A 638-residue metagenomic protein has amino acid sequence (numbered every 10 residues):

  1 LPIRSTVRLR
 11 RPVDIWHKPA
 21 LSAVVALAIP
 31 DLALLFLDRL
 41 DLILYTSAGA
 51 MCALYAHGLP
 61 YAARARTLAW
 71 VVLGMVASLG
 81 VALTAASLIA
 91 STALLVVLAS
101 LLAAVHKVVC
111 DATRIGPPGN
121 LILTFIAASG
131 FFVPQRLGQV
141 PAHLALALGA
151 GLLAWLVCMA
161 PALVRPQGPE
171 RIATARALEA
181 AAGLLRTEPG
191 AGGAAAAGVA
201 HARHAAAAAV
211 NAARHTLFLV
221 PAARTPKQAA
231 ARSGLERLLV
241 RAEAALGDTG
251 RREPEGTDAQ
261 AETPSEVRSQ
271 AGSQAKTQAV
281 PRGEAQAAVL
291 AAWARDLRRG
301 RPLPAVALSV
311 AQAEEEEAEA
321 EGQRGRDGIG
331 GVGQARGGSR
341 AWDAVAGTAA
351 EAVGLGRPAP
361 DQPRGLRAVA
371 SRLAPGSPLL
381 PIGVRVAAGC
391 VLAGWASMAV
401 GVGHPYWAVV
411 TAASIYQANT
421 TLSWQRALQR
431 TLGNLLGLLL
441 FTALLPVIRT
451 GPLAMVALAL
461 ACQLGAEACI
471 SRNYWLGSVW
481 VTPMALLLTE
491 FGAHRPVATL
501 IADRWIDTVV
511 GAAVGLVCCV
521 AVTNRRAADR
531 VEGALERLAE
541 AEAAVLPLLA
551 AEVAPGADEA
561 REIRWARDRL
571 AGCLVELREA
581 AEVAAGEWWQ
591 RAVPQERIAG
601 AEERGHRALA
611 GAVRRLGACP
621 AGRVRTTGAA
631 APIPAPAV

Functional and structural regions predicted by a protein language model:
L1-L27, Q139-L144, V157-G403, V522-V638: Cytosolic regulatory and coupling regions of membrane transport/channel systems
L1-S5, A20-L35, R39-Y61, V71-L79 (+7 more regions): Pore- and pathway-forming membrane helices of multi-pass small-molecule/ion transporters and channels
L37, A85, I89, T113 (+10 more regions): Membrane-interfacial segments
Y61-A69, G138-A142, Q167-E170, S423-Q429: Interfacial helix-loop-helix linkers and transmembrane-helix boundary segments in multi-pass membrane proteins
W70-V71, R176, R426-G433, L486 (+1 more regions): Short amphipathic alpha-helical coupling elements at transmembrane boundaries
A90-L94: Multi-pass alpha-helical transmembrane bundle typical of ion/small-solute transporters and intramembrane aspartyl
V353-M455, C462: Conserved mid-sequence domains
T420, L436, L440, L444 (+15 more regions): Hydrophobic alpha-helix feature that most strongly marks membrane-spanning transmembrane helices and their immediate
